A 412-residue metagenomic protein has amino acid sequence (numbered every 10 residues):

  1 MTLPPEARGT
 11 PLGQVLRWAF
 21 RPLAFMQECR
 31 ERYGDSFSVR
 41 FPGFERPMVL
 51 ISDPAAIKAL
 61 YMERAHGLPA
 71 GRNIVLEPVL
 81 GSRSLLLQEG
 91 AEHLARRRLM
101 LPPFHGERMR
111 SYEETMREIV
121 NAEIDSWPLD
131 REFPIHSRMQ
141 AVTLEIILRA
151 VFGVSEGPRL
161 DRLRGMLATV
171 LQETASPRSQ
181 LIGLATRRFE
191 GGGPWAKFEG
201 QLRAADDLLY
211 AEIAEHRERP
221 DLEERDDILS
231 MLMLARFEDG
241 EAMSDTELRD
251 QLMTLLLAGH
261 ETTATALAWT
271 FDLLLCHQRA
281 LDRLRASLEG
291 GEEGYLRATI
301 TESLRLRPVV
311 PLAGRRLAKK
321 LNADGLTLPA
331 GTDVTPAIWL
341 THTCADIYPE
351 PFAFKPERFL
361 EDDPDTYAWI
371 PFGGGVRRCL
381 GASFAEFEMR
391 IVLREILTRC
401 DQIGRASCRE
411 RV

Functional and structural regions predicted by a protein language model:
M1-A95, R110, E114-A122, G157-P158 (+2 more regions): N-terminal membrane-proximal hinge/A-helix region immediately C-terminal to the signal-anchor transmembrane segment
M1-P4, L68-E77, E92, R108-T265: Cytochrome P450 heme-thiolate monooxygenase catalytic core
V15-G34, D207, A211, G290-D324 (+1 more regions): Conserved cytochrome P450 K-helix E-x-x-R motif and the immediately C-terminal K′/meander segment
A95, P102, L312, D324 (+3 more regions): Cytochrome P450 heme-thiolate "Cys pocket" and heme-binding signature region
T143, H260-S287, A382-C400: Cytochrome P450 catalytic-core helices
H216, P220-D226, R283-E293, L306-L326 (+3 more regions): Cytochrome P450 fold signature focused on the C-terminal beta-domain
P336-D363: Conserved cytochrome P450 K-helix/beta-meander segment immediately N-terminal to the heme-binding cysteine loop
